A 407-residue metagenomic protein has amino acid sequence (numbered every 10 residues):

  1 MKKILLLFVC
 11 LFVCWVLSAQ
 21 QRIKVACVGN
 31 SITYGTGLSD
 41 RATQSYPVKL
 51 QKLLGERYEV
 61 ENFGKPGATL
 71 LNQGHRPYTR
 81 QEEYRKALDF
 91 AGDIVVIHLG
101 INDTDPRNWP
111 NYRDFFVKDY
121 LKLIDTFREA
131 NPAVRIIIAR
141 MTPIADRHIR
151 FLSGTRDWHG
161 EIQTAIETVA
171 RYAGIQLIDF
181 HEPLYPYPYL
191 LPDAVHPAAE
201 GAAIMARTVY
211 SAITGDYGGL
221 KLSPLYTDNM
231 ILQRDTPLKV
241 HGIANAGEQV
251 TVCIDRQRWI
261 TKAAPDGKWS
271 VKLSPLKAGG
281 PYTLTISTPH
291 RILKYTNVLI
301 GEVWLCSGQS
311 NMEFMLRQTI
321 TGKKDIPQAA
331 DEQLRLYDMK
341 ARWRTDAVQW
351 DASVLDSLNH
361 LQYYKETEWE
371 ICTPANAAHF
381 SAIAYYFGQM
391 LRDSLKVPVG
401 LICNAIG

Functional and structural regions predicted by a protein language model:
M1, Q20, K52, E56 (+2 more regions): Alpha-helical cap/lid subdomain in secreted, periplasmic, or secretory-pathway luminal O-acyl-processing enzymes
M1-Q21: Bacterial Sec-dependent N-terminal signal peptides
Q21-C27, I32-L121, D157, L276 (+5 more regions): Conserved SGNH/GDSL esterase-like catalytic core that processes O-acyl groups on lipids and polysaccharides
Y217-L222: Proline/serine/threonine-rich low-complexity linkers at boundaries of modular beta-sandwich domains
D228, T236-V240: Structural beta-strand segments of beta-rich domains
H241-K324: Extended acidic/polar, glycine-enriched regions that form or flank non-catalytic beta-rich accessory modules
S310-A377: Secondary-structure boundary elements
